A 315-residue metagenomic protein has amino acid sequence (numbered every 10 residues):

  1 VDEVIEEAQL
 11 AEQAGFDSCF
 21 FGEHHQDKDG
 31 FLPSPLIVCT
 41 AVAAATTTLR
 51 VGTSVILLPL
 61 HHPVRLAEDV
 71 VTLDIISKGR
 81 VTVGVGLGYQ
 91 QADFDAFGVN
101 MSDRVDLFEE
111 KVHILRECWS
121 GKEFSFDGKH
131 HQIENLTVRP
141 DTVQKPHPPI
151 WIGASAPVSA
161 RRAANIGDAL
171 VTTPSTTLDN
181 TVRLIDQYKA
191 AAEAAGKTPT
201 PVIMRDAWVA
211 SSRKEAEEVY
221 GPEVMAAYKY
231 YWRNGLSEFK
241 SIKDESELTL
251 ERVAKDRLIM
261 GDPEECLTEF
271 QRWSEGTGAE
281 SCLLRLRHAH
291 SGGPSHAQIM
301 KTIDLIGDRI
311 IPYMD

Functional and structural regions predicted by a protein language model:
V1-L10, D69, A154-R162, E265-W273: Short, acidic/polar
V1-V51, K145-P148, L305: N-terminal beta1-alpha1-beta2 module of alpha/beta enzyme domains
A11, G15, E23, V42 (+10 more regions): Conserved, mostly hydrophobic/aromatic
E12-Q13, C39-T48, V70, D74-V81 (+3 more regions): Acidic (Asp/Glu)-rich catalytic clusters
Q13, S102-D141, D179-E280: An alpha-helical appendage that flanks or caps ligand/catalytic pockets
S18-V42, L57, P174-L178, R285-I299: Glycine-rich, proline-tolerant flexible connector loops at the mouths of alpha/beta enzymes
C19-F21, V51-T53, V81-V85, I150-G153 (+3 more regions): Hydrophobic faces of well-ordered beta-strands that scaffold small-molecule active sites in alpha/beta enzyme cores
P59-F126, H130, L170, L178-V182 (+2 more regions): Flexible, glycine-rich active-site loops centered on histidine and acidic residues that chelate a metal or position
